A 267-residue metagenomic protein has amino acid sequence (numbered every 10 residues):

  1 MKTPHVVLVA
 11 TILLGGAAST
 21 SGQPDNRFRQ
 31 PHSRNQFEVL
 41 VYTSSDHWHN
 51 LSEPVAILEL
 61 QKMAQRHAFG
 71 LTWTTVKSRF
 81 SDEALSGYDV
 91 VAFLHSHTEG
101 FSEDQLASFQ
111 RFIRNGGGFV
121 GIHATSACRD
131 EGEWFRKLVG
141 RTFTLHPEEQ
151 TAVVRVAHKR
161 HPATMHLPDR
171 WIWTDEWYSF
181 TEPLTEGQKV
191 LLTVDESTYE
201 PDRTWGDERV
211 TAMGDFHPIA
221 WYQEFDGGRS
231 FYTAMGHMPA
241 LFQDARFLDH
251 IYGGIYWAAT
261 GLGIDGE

Functional and structural regions predicted by a protein language model:
M1-V7: Bacterial N-terminal signal peptides that target proteins for export
V7-G16: Bacterial N-terminal signal peptides
S19-G22: Sec/Tat signal peptide C-region and signal peptidase I cleavage site
P24-F37, T43, K62-R66, E200 (+2 more regions): Extracellular ligand-binding/catalytic regions of CAZymes and related secreted enzymes and adhesion modules
D25-R27, T74-F80, A107, G214-A220: Alpha-helical scaffolding within the catalytic cores of extracellular/periplasmic polymer-degrading hydrolases
E38-R129: Helical hinge/lid and interdomain linker segments adjacent to catalytic or ligand-binding clefts that mediate domain
E99-D169: A glycine-rich, often tryptophan-bearing local segment used as a flexible ligand/cofactor-contacting loop or short
R141, H146-D226: Catalytic beta-strand/loop cores that center a nucleophilic Ser/Cys/Thr and support acyl-enzyme chemistry
